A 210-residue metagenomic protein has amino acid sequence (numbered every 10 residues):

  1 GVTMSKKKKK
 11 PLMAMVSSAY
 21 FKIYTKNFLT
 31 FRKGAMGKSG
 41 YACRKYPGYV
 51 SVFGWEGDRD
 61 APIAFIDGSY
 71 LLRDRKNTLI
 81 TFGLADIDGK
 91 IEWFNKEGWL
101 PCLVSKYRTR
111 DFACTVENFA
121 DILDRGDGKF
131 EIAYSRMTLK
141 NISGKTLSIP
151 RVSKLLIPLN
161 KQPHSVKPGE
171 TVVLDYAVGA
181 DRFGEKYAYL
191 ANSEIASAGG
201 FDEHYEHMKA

Functional and structural regions predicted by a protein language model:
G1-A210: Terminal accessory carbohydrate-recognition/targeting modules of carbohydrate-active enzymes
